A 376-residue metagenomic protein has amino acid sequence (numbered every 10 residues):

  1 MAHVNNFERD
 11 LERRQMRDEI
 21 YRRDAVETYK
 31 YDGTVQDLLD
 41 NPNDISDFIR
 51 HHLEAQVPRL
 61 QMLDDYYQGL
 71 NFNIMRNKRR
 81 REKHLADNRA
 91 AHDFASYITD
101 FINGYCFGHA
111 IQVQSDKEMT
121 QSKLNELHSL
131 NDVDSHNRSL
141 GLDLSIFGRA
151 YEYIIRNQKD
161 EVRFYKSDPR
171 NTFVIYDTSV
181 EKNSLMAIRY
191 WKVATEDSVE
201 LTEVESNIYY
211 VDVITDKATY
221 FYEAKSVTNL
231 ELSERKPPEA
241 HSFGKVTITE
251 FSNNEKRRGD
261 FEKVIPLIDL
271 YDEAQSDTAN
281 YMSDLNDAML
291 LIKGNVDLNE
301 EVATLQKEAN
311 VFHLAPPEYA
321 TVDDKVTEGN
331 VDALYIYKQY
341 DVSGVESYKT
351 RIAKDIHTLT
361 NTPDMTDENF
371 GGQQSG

Functional and structural regions predicted by a protein language model:
M1, G33, K117, D160 (+5 more regions): Intrinsic-disorder/low-complexity loop/linker signature
M1-Y165: Extended, helix-rich architectural segments
L11, E19, L38, Q56-V57 (+7 more regions): Alpha-helical interaction segments
Q36-D47, Q68-R81, A91-F94, K117 (+3 more regions): Short charge-dense sequence patches
D132-H136, P169-R170, L230-E231, L270-A274 (+1 more regions): Short amphipathic alpha-helical surface micro-motifs
R138-G141, S145, Y151-R258: Extended, regular secondary-structure scaffolds
E234-G376: Extended, charged amphipathic alpha-helical segments
